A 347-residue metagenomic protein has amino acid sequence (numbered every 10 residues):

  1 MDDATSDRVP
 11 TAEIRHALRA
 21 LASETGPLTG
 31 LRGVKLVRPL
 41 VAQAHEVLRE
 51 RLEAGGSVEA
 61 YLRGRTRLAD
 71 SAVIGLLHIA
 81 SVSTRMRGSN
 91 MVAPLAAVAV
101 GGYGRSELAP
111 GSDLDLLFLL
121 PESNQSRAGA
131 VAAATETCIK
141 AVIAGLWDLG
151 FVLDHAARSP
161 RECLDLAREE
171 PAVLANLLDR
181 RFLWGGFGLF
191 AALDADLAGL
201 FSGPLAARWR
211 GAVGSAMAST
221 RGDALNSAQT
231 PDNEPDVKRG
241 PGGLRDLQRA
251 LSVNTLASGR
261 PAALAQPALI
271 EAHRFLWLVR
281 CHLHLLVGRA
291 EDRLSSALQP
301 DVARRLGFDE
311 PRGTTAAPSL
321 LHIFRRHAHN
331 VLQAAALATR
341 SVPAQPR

Functional and structural regions predicted by a protein language model:
M1-R347: A nucleotide- and high-energy phosphate-metabolite-utilizing enzyme signature
